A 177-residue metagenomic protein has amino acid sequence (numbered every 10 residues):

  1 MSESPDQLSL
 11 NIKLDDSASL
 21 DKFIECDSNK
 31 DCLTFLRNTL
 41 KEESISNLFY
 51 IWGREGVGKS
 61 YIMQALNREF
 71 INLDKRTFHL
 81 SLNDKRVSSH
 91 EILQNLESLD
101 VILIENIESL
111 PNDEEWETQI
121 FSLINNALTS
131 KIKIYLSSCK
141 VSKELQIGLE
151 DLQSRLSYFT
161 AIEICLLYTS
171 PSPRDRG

Functional and structural regions predicted by a protein language model:
M1-T34, N38: A short, basic N-terminal segment
N38-S46: Phosphate-binding P-loop
S46-Y61: Walker A/P-loop nucleotide-binding motif
R76-E97: AAA+/P-loop NTPase substrate/partner-engagement loops
N95-L128: Conserved nucleotide-sensing/catalytic segment adjacent to the nucleotide-binding pocket in NTP-handling enzymes
K133-C139: Structural recognition of the conserved hydrophobic beta-strand(s) that form the central parallel beta-sheet of P-loop
K143-R155: Short regulatory helix/loop adjacent to the ATP-binding pocket of P-loop NTPases
Y168-G177: Single conserved hydrophobic/aromatic residue that forms the stacking wall/gate of nucleotide- or nucleobase-binding
